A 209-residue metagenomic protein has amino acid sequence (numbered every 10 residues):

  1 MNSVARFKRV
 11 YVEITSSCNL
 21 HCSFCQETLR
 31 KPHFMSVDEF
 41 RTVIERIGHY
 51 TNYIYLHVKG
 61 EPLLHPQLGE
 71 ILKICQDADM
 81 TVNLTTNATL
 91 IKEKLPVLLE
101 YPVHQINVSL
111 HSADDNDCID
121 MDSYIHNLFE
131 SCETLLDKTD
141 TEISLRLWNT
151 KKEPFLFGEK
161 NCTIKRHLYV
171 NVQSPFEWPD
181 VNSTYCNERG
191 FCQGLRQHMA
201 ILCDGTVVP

Functional and structural regions predicted by a protein language model:
M1-Q105, D117-I119: Conserved alpha-helical substructure of the radical SAM core
Y11, R166-P209: Accessory C-terminal segments flanking Radical SAM cores
I44, G48-H49, K94-D115, F157-P175: Structural recognition of alpha->loop->beta junctions
K59-E61, N87-T89, H111-A113, W148-T150 (+1 more regions): Active-site beta-loop-alpha junctions enriched in small/polar residues
A113-D115, S131-N161: Conserved strand-turn element in the central/C-terminal portion of the radical SAM core barrel that lines
D120-T134: Well-ordered, non-membrane alpha-helical segments in soluble/globular domains
